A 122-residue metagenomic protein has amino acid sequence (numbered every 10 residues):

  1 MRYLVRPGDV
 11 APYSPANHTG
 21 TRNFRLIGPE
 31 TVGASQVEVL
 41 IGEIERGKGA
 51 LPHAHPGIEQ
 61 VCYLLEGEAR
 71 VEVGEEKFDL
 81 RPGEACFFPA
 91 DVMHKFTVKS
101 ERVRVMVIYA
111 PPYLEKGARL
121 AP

Functional and structural regions predicted by a protein language model:
M1-Q36, L51, G117-P122: A short, N-terminal "cap"/entry segment at the start of jelly-roll beta-barrel domains of the cupin/DSBH fold
T31-S35, I44-K48, E68-R70, P111-L114: Short, charged/polar surface micro-motifs in flexible loops or helix N-caps
V39, E101-G117: A short hydrophobic beta-strand segment most commonly corresponding to one strand of the jelly-roll/cupin
L40-H55: Conserved short histidine dyad/triad with adjacent acidic residue
L51-P52, V71-E72, F88, H94-S100: Short beta-strand His + acidic residue motifs that chelate non-heme Fe in jelly-roll/DSBH and cupin folds
G57, E76, V92-M93, E101-R102: A generic "binding-loop/recognition-motif" signal
G57-E59, Y63-A69: Glycine- and acidic-residue-biased ligand/ion/polar-headgroup-sensing regions
E75-A90: Short acidic-glycine-tyrosine-enriched beta hairpin
